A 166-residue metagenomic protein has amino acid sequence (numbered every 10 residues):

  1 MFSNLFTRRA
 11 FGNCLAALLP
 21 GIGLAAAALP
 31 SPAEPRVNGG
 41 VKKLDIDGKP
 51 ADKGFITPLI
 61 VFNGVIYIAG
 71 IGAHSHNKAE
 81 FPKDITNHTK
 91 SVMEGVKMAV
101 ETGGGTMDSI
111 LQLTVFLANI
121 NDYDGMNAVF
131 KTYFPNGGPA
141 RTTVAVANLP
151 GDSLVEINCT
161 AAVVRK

Functional and structural regions predicted by a protein language model:
F2-K90, E101-G103, L117-K166: N-terminal presequence-like segments and the immediate start of the first folded domain
M93: Short-chain dehydrogenase/reductase
V96: Residue-level signal for inorganic ion chemistry
A99-I110: Phosphate/pyrophosphate-binding loops at sites that engage ATP/ADP/AMP, CoA/4′-phosphopantetheine, polyphosphate
Q112-F116: Short glycine-rich or small-residue beta-strand-to-loop segments that form or flank ligand, phosphate, metal/Fe-S
